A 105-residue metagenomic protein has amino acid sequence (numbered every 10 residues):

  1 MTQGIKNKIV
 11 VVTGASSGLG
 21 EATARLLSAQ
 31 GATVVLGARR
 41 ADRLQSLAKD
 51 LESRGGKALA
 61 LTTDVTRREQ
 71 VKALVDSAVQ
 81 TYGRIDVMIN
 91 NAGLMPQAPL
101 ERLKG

Functional and structural regions predicted by a protein language model:
M1-V11: Flexible N-terminal pre-Rossmann segment of NAD(P)-dependent oxidoreductases
I9, S16-S17: Conserved glycine-rich cofactor-binding loop
A15-S16, A92: NAD(P)H cofactor-binding loop motif with strongest signal on the N-terminal glycine-rich segment
Q30-L47: Conserved glycine-rich Rossmann-like NAD(P)H-binding loop of the short-chain dehydrogenase/reductase
L44, V71-A78: A conserved hydrophobic alpha-helix of the Rossmann-fold in NAD(P)-dependent oxidoreductases
R54-K57, S77-M88, P96: A glycine-rich helix->loop->beta "capping" turn within Rossmann-like NAD(P)(H)-dependent oxidoreductase domains
T62-L74, G105: The beta1-alpha1 cofactor-binding region of Rossmann-like NAD(H)/NADP(H)-dependent oxidoreductases
P99-L100, K104: Substrate-binding pocket helix/loop in short-chain dehydrogenase/reductase
